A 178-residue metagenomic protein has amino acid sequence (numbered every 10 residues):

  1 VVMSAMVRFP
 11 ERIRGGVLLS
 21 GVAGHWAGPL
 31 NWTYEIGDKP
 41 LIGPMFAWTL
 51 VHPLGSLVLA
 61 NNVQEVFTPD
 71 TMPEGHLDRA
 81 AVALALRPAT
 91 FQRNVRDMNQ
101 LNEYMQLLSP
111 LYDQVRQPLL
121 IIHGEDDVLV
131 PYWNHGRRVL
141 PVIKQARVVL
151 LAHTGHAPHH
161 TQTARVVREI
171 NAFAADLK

Functional and structural regions predicted by a protein language model:
V2-M6: Short helix immediately C-terminal to the catalytic nucleophile in hydrolase catalytic domains
V7, G16-W48: Flexible "cap/lid" loop of the alpha/beta hydrolase fold
A27, N31, V51-Q114: Conserved alpha/beta-hydrolase catalytic His-Asp/Glu region
A89, V130, T161: Residue-level signal for the nucleotide or nucleotide-sugar donor/cofactor binding architecture
V115, I121-H123, D127: Short beta-strand/loop motif that positions the catalytic acidic residue of the alpha/beta-hydrolase fold
E125-V128, H153-G155: Acidic beta-to-alpha connecting loop that harbors the catalytic carboxylate
Y132-V139: Short alpha-helix in the alpha/beta-hydrolase fold that links the catalytic acid
Q145-K178: Catalytic active-site module of serine/aspartate enzymes centered on a nucleophile-bearing elbow/loop
